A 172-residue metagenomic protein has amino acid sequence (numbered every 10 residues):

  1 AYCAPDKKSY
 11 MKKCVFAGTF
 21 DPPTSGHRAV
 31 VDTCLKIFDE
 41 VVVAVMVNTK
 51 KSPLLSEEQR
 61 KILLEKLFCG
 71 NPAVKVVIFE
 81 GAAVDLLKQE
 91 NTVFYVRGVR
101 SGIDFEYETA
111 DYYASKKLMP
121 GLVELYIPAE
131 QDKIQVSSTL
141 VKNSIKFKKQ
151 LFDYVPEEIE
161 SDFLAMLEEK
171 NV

Functional and structural regions predicted by a protein language model:
Y2-V172: Nucleotidyltransferase catalytic core that binds NTPs
